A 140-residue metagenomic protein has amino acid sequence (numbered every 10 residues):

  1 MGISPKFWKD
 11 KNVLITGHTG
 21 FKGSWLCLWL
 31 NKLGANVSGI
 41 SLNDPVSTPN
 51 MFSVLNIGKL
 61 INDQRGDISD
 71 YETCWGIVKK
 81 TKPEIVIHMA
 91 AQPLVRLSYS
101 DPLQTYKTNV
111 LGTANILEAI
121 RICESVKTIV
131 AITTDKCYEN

Functional and structural regions predicted by a protein language model:
M1-N140: N-terminal Rossmann-like NAD(P)+-binding domain of SDR-like oxidoreductases, especially those catalyzing
